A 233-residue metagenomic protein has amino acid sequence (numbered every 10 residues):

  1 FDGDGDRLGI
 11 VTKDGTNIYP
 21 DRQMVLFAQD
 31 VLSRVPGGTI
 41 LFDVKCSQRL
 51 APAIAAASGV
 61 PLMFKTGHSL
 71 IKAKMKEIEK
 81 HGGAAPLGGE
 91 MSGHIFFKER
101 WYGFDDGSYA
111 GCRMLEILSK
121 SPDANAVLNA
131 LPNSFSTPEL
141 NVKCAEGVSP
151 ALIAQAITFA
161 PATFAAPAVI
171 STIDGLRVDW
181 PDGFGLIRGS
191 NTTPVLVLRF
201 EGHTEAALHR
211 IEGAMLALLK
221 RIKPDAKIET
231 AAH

Functional and structural regions predicted by a protein language model:
F1-S58: Replace "Mg2+/Mn2+-dependent" with "divalent metal-dependent
V35-R199, T204-H233: Phosphate-binding and adjacent anionic-ligand microenvironments
